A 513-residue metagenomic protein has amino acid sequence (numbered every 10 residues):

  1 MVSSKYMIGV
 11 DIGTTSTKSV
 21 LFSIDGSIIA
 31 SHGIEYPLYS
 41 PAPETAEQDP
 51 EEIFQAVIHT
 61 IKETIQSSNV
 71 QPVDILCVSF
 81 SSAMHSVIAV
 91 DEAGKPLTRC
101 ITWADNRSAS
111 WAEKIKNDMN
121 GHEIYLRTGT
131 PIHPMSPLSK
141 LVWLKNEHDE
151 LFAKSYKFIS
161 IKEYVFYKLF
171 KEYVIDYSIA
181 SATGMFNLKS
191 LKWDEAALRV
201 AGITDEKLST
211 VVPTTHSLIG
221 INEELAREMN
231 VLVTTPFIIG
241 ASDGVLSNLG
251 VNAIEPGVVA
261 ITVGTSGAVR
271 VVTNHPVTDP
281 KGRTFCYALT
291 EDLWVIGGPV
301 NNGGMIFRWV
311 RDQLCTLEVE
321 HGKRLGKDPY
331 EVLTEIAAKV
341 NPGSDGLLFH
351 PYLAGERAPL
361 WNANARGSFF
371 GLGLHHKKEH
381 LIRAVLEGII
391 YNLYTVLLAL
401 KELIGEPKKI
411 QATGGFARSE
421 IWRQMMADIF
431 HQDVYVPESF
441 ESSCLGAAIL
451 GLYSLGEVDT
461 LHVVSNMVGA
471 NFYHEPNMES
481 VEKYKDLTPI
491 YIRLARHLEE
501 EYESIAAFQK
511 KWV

Functional and structural regions predicted by a protein language model:
M1-T98, S110, L126, K154 (+9 more regions): N-terminal glycine/serine-rich phosphate-binding loop of ATP-dependent small-molecule kinases, especially carbohydrate
V2, I8-G9, A109, K116-T128 (+7 more regions): Active-site core segments that coordinate phosphate-bearing ligands/cofactors across diverse enzyme families
G26, D49, V78, D105 (+3 more regions): Residue-level signal for inorganic ion chemistry
A30-I34, S209, F472: Structural signal for short hydrophobic segments within the conserved structured cores of catalytic domains across
I34-Y36, P213, P476: Active-site donor-binding loop signature of nucleotide-sugar glycosyltransferases
Q66-W103, P131-P137, F166-N187, T210-P213 (+1 more regions): Short beta-strand-loop/turn "lid" adjacent to the catalytic site in phosphate-handling enzymes
N69-P72, S81, D205, A253 (+1 more regions): Alpha-helix termination/capping residues and helix-transition junctions
